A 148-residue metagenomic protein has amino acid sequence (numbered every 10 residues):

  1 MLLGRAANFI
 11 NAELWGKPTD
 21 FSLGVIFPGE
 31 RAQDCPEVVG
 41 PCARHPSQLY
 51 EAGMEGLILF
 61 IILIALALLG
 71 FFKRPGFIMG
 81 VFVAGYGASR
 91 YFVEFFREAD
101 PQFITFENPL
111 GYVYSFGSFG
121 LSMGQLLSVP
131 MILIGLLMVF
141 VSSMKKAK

Functional and structural regions predicted by a protein language model:
M1-K148: A feature for loop-to-transmembrane-helix boundaries and adjacent hydrophobic helices in multi-pass integral membrane
